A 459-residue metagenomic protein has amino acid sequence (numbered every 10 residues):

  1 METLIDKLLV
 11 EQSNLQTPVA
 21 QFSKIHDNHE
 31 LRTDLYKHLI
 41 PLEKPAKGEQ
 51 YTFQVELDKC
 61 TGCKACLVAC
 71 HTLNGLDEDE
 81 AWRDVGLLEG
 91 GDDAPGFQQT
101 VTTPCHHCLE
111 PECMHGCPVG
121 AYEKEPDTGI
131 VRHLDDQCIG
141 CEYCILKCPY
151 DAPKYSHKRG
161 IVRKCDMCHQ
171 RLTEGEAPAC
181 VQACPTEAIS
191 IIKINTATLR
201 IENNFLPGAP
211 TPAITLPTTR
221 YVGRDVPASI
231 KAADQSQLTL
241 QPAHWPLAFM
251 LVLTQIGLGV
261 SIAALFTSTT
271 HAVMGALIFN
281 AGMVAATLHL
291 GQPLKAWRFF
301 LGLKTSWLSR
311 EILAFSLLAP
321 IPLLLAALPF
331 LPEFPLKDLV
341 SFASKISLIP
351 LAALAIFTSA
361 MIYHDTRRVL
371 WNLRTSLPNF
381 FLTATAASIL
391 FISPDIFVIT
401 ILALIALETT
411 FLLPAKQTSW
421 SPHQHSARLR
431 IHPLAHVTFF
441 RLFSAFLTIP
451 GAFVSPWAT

Functional and structural regions predicted by a protein language model:
M1-L35, E89-M114, D135-Q137, E142-L251: Flanking helices and flexible, charged tails adjoining ferredoxin-like Fe-S electron-transfer domains in multi-subunit
K44-F53, E125-G129, H133-D136, Y143 (+1 more regions): A conserved hydrophobic secondary-structure block that centers on an alpha-helix together with its immediately flanking
F53, K59, C63-L67, P242-A285: Core alpha-helical transmembrane segments of integral membrane proteins
C63-L73, P111, G116, G120 (+10 more regions): Generic, well-ordered alpha-helical scaffold segments in large soluble proteins
C63-Q98, C117, E142-Y143: Carboxylate/His-rich catalytic cores and anion/metal-binding grooves
E125-D136, T305-L313, D338-S341: Membrane-interfacial loop-to-helix junctions in multi-pass inner-membrane proteins
Q241-I256, F266-T270, T305-S306, A314-T459: Long, contiguous internal "core" modules enriched in hydrophobic/ aromatic residues
T269-L317, I321: Membrane helical hairpin/interfacial module
